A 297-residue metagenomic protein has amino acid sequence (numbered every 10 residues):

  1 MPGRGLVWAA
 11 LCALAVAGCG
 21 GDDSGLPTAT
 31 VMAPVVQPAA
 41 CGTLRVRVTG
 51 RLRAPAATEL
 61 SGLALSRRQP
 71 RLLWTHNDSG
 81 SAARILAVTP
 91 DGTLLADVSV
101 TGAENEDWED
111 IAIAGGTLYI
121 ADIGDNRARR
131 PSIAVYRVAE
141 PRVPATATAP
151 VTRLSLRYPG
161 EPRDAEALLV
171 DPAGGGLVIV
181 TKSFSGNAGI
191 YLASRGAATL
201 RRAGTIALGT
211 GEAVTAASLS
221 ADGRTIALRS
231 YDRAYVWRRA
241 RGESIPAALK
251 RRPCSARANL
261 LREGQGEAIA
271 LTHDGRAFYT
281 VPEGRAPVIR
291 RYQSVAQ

Functional and structural regions predicted by a protein language model:
M1-A9: Bacterial N-terminal signal peptides that target proteins for export
W8-A17: Bacterial N-terminal signal peptides
C19-Q297: Sequence/structural signature of beta-propeller domains
